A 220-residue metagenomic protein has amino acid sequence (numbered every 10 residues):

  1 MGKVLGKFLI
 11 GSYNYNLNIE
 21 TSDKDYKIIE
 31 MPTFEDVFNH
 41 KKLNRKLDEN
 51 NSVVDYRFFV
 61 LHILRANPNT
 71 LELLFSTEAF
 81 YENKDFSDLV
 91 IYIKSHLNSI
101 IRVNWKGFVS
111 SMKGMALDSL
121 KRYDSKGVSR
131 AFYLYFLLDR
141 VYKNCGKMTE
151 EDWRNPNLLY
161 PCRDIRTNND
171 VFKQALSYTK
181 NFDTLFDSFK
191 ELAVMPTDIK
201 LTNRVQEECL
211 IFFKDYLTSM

Functional and structural regions predicted by a protein language model:
M1-N39: Active-site nucleotide-donor binding segment shared across nucleotidyl transfer reactions
G6-L9, E72-L73, R140-N144: A structural signal for short, well-ordered beta-strand segments and their strand-loop junctions that often border
T33, A66, V141: Phosphate/oxyanion-binding loops and surfaces in catalytic or ligand/nucleic-acid-binding neighborhoods
V37-G114: A basic- and aromatic-enriched beta-loop-alpha substructure that forms the phosphate/nucleotide- and DNA/RNA-contacting
I63, Y135-Y142, Y216, M220: Generic structural signal for hydrophobic core residues of well-folded globular domains
Y81-L210: Conserved nucleotidyltransferase catalytic core and NTase-mimicking acidic/glycine-rich helix/loop elements in nucleic
Q206-M220: A cross-kingdom marker for long, charged
